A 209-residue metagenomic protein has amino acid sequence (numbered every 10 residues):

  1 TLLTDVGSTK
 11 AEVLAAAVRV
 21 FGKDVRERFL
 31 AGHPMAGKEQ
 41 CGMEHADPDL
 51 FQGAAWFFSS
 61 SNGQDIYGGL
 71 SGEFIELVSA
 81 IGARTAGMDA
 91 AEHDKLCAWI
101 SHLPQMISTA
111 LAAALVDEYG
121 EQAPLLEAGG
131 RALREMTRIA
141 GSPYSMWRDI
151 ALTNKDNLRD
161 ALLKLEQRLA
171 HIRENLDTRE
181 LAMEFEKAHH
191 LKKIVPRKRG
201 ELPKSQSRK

Functional and structural regions predicted by a protein language model:
T1-E44: Rossmann-like NAD(P)(H) cofactor-binding subdomain of soluble oxidoreductases
K10, H33-E39, N62, E92 (+6 more regions): Glycine-rich beta-alpha junction loops
A15-V18, F185, K193, R208: Helix-enriched interaction subdomains in cytosolic or periplasmic regions, typified by TIR/SEFIR signaling/NADase cores
E44-L50, D149: Short, flexible, solvent-exposed loop/turn segments with mixed acidic/basic and small polar residues
P48-R138: Internal alpha-helical scaffold of NAD(P)-dependent oxidoreductase catalytic cores
Q122-K192: Interdomain hinge/lid region at the active-site interface of Rossmann-like NAD(P)-dependent oxidoreductases
K193-K209: Long, positively charged, glycine-interspersed low-complexity recognition regions
